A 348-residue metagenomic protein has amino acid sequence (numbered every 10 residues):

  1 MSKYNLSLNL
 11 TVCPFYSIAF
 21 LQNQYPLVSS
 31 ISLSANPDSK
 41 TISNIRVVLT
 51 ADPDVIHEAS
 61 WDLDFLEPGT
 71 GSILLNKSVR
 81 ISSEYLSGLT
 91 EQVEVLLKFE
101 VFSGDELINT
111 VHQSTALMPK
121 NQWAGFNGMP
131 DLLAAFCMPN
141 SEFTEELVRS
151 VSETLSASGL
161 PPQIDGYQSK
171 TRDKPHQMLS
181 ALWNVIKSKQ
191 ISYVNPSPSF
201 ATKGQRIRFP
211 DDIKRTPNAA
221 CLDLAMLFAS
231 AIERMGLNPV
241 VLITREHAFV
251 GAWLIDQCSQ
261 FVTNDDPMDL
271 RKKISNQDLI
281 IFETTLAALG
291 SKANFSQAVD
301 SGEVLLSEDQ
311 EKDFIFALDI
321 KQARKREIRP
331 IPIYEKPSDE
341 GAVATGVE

Functional and structural regions predicted by a protein language model:
M1-E348: A structural boundary/capping signal
